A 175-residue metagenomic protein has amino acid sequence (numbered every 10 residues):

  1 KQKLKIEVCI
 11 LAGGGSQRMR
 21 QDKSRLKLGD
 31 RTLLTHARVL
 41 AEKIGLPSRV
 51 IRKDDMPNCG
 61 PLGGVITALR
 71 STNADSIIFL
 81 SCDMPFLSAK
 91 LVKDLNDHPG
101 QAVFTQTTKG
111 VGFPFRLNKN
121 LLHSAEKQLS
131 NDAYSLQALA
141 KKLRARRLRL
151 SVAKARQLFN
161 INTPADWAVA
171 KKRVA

Functional and structural regions predicted by a protein language model:
K1-D54, V92: N-terminal glycine-rich phosphate-binding loop and ensuing alpha1 helix
Q2-K5, Y134-A175: Conserved alpha/beta core of the MobA/IspD/sugar-nucleotide pyrophosphorylase nucleotidyltransferase superfamily
C59-T67: Glycine-rich, basic loop-to-helix element that forms the pyrophosphate-binding segment of sugar-nucleotide handling
A74, V111-S124: Conserved nucleotide-sugar donor-binding and metal-coordinating catalytic region shared by glycosyltransferases
I77-I78: Short aromatic/hydrophobic "clamp" motif used to bind/position activated sugar donors
S81-P85: The conserved acidic donor/metal-binding loop of glycosyltransferases
A89-G110: Conserved donor-nucleotide/metal-binding helix-loop-beta segment in metal-dependent transferases, i.e., the alpha-helix
D97-Q101, N120-L121, S130-N131: Basic phosphate/pyrophosphate-binding loop/patch that engages nucleotide-derived ligands
